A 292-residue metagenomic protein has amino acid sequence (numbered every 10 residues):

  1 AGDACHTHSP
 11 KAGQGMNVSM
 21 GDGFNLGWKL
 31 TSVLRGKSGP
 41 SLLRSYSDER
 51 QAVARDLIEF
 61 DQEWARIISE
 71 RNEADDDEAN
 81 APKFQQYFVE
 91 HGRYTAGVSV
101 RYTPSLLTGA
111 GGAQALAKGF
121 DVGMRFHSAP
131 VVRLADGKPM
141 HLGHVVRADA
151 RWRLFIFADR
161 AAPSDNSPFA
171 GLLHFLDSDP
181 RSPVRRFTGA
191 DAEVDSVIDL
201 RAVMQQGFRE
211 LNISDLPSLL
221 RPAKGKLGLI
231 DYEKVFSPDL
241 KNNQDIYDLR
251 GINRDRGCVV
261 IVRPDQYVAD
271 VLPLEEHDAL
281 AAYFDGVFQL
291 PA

Functional and structural regions predicted by a protein language model:
A1-R44, Q51: Active-site-proximal cofactor/substrate-binding loop regions of enzyme domains
S32-A292: Helical substrate-recognition/capping region of FAD-dependent monooxygenase/halogenase enzymes
